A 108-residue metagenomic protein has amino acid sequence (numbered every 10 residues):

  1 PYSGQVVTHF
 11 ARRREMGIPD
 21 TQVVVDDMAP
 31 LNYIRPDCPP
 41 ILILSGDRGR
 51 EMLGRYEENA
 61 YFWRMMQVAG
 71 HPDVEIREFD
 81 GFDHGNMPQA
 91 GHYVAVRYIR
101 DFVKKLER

Functional and structural regions predicted by a protein language model:
P1-Y33: Mobile cap/lid helix-loop segments that gate and shape the active-site cleft of serine hydrolases
P19, R50-M52: A generic structural signal for short
A29, G54-E57: Residue-level signal for the nucleotide or nucleotide-sugar donor/cofactor binding architecture
I41-R48, Y56, A60-R108: C-terminal catalytic histidine-bearing segment of alpha/beta-hydrolase fold enzymes
